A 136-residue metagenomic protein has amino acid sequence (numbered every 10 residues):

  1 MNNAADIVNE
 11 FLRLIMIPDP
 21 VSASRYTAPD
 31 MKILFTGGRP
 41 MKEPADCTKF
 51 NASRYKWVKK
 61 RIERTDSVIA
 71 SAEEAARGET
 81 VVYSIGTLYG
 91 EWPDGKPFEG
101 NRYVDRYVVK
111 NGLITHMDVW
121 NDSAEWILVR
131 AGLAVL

Functional and structural regions predicted by a protein language model:
M1-Y26: Short acidic-aromatic low-complexity motifs
P20-T80: A solvent-exposed, acidic/Ser-Thr-rich amphipathic alpha-helical stretch
D30-K32, I85-E91: Generic short beta-strand segments
K59, Y89-E99: Short, cysteine-centered beta-strand-loop-beta hairpins and adjacent loop/turn segments enriched in charged/polar
I62-R64, F98-V104: Short, surface-exposed coil-to-beta transition loops
A75-E79, Y107-I114: Short, solvent-exposed coil/turn segments at beta-strand boundaries
Y83-I85, V104-R106: Conserved hydrophobic/aromatic beta-strand scaffold that supports enzyme active sites
H116-L136: Low-complexity, intrinsically disordered terminal/linker segments enriched in charged and Gly/Pro repeats
